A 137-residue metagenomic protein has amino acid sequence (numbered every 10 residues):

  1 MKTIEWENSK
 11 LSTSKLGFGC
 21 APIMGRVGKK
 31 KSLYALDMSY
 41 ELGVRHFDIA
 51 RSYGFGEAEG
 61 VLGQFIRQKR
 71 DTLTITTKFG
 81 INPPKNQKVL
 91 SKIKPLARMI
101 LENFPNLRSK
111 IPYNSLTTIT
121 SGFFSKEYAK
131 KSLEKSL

Functional and structural regions predicted by a protein language model:
M1-M99: N-terminal binding-site loop/beta-alpha segment at the start of enzyme catalytic domains that lines or forms
R26-V27, E41, R98-L137: Glycine/proline-rich, positively charged, aromatic-decorated active-site loop/lid region on the catalytic face
